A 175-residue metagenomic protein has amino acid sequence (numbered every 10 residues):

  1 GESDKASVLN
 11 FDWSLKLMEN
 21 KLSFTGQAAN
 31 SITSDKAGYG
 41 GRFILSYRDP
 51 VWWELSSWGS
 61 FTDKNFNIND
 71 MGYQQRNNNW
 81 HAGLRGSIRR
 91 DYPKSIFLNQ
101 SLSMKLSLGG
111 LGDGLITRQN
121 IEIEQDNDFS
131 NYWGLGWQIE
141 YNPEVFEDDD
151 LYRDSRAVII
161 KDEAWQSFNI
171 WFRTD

Functional and structural regions predicted by a protein language model:
G1-L15: Aromatic-lined, polymer-binding surfaces characteristic of secreted/periplasmic polysaccharide-degrading enzymes
D4-A6, M18-D175: Exposed, low-structure sequence patches enriched in small/polar residues
